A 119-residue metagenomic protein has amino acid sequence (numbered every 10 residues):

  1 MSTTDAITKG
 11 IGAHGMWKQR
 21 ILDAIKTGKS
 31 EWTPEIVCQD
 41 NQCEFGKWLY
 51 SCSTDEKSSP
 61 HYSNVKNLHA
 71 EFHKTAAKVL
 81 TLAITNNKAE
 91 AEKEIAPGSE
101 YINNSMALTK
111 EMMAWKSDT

Functional and structural regions predicted by a protein language model:
M1-T119: N-terminal membrane-sensor/transducer module of prokaryotic signaling receptors
